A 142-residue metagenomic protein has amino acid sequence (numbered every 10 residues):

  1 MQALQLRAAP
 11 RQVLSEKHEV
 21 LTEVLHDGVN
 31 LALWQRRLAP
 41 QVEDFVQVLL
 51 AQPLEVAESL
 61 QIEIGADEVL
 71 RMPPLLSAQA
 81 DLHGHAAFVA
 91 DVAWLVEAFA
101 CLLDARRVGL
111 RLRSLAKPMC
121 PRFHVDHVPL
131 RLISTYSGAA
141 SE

Functional and structural regions predicted by a protein language model:
M1-Q52: Generic N-terminal segment detector
E16-E23, V96-A100, R122, L130-R131: Intrinsically disordered, low-complexity boundary segments flanking structured domains
V24-V29, L103-A105, V128, Y136: A generic structural signal for short, non-catalytic loop/turn and secondary-structure boundary residues
N30-A32, V108, R131: A generic secondary-structure signal marking the coil-to-beta-strand transition
R36-P40, I64, A116: Short glycine-rich, polar/acidic loop-and-turn segments at beta strand-coil junctions
V42-L110: A glycine-rich, hydrophobic loop/mini-helix early in the fold
G109-K117: Active-site periphery "cap/insert" segments of enzyme catalytic domains
K117-E142: Catalytic core of non-heme Fe(II) oxygenases with the double-stranded beta-helix
